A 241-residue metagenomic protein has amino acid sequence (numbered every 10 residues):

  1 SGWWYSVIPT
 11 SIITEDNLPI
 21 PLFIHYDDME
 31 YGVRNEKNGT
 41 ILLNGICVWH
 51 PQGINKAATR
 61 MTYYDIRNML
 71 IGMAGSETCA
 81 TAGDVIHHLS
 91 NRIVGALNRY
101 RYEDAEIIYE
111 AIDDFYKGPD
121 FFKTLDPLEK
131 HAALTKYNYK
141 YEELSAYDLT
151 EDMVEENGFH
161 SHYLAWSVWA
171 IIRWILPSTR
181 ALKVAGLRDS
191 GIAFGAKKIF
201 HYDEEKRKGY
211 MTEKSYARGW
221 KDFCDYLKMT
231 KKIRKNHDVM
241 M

Functional and structural regions predicted by a protein language model:
G2-L18: Conserved nucleotide-sugar donor-binding and metal-coordinating catalytic region shared by glycosyltransferases
S6, H25-D28, T62-D65, A105: Active-site-proximal structural scaffolding
I13-P19, V48-N55: Glycine- and acidic
P19-I24, M29-W49: Catalytic donor-sugar/metal-binding loop of nucleotide-sugar-dependent glycosyltransferases
L22, N55-T62, N98-Y102: Hydrophobic alpha-helical scaffolding
L43, W49-N68: Nucleotide-sugar-dependent glycosyltransferase catalytic core
N44-Q52, I86-I93: Short acidic (Asp/Glu) and glycine-rich catalytic loops that position anionic groups and cofactors
R67-M241: Terminal low-complexity segments of carbohydrate-biosynthetic enzymes
